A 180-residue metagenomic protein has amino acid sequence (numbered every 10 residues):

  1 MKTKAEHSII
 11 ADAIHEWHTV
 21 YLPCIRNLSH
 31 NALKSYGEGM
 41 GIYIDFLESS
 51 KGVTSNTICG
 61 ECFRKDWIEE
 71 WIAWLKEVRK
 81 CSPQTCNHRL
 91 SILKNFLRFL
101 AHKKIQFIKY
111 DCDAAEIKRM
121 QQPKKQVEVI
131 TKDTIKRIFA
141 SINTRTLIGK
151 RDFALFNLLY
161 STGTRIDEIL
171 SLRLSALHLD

Functional and structural regions predicted by a protein language model:
M1-D180: Conserved catalytic core of the tyrosine transesterase superfamily
